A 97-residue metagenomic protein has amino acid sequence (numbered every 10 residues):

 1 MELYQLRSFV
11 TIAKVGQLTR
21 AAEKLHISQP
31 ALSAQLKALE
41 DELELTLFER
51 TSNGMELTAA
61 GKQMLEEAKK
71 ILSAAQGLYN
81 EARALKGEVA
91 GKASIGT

Functional and structural regions predicted by a protein language model:
E2-S8, Q29, G54, G61 (+2 more regions): The N-cap/first-turn positions of alpha helices within or immediately adjacent to helix-turn-helix DNA-binding domains
V10-S28: Short helix-boundary/capping micro-motifs
Q17-L18, L36, R50: Helix-turn-helix DNA-binding elements, focusing on the entry/boundary residues of the two helices that contact DNA
E40-L57: A short LG(V/I)-centered, amphipathic sequence patch enriched for acidic residue(s) preceding the LG motif
E42-L43, M64-K86: Alpha-helical linker/hinge and terminal dimerization helices associated with HTH transcriptional regulators
N53, R83-T97: Interdomain hinge and pocket-entrance segments immediately C-terminal to HTH DNA-binding domains
L57-T58, N80: ABC transporter nucleotide-binding domains
